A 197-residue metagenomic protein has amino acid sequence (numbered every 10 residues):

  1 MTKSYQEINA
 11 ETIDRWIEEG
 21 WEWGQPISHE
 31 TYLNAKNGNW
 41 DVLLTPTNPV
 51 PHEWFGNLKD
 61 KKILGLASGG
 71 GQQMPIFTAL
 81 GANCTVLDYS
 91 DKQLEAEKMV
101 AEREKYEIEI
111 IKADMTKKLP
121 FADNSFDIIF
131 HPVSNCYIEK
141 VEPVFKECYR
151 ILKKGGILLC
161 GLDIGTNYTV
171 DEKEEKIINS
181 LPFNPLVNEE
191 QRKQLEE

Functional and structural regions predicted by a protein language model:
M1-L33: N-terminal, positively charged/glycine-rich alpha-helical extensions of SAM-dependent methyltransferases
P26-K61: Conserved alpha-helix/loop element of class I SAM-dependent methyltransferases that forms part of the SAM/SAH-binding
K61-K118: Class I SAM-dependent methyltransferase SAM/SAH-binding core
T116-I128: A short acidic, Gly/Pro-enriched loop at the edge of an enzyme's catalytic core that lines a small-molecule cofactor
D127-E142: A short SAM/SAH-binding and catalytic strip from SAM-dependent methyltransferases
E142-I157: A short glycine-rich, Lys/Arg-flanked "PGG" loop and its adjoining helix->strand segment in the class I
I157-Q194: Conserved class I S-adenosyl-L-methionine
E197: Short alpha-helix
